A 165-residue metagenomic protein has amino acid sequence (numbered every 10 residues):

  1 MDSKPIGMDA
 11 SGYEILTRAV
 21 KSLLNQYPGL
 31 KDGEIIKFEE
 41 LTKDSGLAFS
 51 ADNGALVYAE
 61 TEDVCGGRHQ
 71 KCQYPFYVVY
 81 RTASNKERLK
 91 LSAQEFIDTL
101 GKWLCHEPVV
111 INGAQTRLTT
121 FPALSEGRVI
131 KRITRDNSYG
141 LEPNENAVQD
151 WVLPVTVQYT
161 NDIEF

Functional and structural regions predicted by a protein language model:
M1-I35, L56-F165: Charged, amphipathic alpha-helical segments and their flanking helix caps
E40-E62: Amphipathic, interaction-prone secondary-structure segments
